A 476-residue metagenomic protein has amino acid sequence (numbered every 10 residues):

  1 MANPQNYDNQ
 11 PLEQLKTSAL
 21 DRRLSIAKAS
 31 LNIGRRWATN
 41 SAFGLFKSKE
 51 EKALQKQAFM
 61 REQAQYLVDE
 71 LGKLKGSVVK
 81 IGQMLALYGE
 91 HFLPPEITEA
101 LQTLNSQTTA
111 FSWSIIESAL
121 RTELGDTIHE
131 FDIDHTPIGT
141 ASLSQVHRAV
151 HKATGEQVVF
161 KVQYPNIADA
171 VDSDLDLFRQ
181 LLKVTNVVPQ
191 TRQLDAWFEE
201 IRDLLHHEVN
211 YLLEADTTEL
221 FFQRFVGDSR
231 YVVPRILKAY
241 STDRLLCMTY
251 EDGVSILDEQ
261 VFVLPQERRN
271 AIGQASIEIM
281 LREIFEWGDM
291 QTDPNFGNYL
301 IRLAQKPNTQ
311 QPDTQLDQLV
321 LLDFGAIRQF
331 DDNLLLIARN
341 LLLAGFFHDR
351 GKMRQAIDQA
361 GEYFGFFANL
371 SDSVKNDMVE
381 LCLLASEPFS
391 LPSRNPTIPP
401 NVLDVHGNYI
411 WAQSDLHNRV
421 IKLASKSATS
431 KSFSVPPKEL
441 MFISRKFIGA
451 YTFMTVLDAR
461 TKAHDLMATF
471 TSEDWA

Functional and structural regions predicted by a protein language model:
M1-A275, I279-E283, I301-L319, F324-D332 (+2 more regions): Broad phosphate/nucleotide-binding scaffolds in NTP-utilizing and phosphate-metabolizing enzymes
D289-D293: Catalytic-loop of the protein kinase fold
I337-N340: Short amphipathic alpha-helical recognition elements used for nucleic-acid or partner binding across transcription
H348-R350: Conserved phosphoryl-transfer catalytic core
